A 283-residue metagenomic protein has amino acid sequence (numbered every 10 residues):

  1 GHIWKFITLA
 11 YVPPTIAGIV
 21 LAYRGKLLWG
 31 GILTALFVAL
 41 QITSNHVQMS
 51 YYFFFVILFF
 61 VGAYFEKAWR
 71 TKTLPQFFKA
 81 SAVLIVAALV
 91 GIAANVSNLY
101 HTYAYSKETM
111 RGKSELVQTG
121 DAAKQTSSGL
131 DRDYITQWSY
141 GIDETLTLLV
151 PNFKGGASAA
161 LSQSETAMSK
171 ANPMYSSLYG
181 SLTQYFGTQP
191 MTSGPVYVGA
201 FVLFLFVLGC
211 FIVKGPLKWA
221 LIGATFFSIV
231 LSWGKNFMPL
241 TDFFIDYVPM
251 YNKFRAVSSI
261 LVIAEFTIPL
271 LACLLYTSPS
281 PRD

Functional and structural regions predicted by a protein language model:
G1-I7, T183-V196, F226-T267: Membrane-helix boundary/interfacial segments in multi-pass membrane proteins
T15-G31, G62-T71: Membrane-interface transmembrane helices that cradle and orient dolichyl/undecaprenyl
G18, G31-H46, A87-A93, F227: Membrane-interface alpha helices of multi-pass inner-membrane proteins
R24-A39, L74-I85: Short hydrophobic alpha-helices at membrane interfaces in multi-pass membrane enzymes
W69-A82, T166-G180, L205-K235: Membrane-interface helix-loop-helix junctions at transmembrane boundaries of multi-pass membrane enzymes, predominantly
Q76-Y103, T119-K124, T225-F227: Hydrophobic alpha-helical membrane-interfacial segments at the cytosolic entry of transmembrane helices
S97-G209: Periplasmic/ER-lumenal interhelical loops and adjacent helix-loop junctions in multi-pass membrane proteins
Y276-D283: Conserved small/polar residues in nucleotide/adenosyl-binding loops
